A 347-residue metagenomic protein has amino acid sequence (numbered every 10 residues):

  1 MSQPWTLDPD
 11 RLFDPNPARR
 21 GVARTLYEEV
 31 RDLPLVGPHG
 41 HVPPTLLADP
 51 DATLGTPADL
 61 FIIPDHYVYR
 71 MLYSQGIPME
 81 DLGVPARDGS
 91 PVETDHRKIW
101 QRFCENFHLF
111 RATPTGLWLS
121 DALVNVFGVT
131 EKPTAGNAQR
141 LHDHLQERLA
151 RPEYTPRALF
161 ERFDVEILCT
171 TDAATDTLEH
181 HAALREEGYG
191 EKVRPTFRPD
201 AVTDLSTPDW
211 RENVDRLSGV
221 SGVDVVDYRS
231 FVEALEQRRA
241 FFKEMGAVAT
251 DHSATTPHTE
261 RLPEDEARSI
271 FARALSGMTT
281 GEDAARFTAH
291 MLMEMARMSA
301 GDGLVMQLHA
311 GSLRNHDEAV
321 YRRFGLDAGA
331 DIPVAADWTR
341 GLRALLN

Functional and structural regions predicted by a protein language model:
S2-V36, G40-D302: Metal-cofactor-binding active-site regions of metalloenzymes
M278-N347: Long, well-ordered mid-to-C-terminal structural blocks that present hydrophobic/aromatic surfaces
